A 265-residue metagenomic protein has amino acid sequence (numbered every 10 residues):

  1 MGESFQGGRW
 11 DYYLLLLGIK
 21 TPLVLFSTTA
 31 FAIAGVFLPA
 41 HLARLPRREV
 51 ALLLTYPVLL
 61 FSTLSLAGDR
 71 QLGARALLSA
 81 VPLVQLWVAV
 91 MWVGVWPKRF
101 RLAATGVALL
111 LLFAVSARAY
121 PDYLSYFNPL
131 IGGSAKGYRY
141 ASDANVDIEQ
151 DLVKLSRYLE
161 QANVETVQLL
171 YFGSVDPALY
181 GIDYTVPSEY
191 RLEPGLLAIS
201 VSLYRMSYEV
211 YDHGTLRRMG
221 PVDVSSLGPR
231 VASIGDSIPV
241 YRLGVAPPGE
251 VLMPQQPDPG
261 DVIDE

Functional and structural regions predicted by a protein language model:
M1-T28, E149-Y158: Membrane-lumen/periplasm interface segments of multi-pass, membrane-embedded glycan/lipid transferases
E3, L17, P39-L42, Y56-G73 (+1 more regions): Transmembrane-helix signature of polytopic, lipid-linked glycan biosynthesis machinery
Y13-T29, T63, R70-V95, Y241: Hydrophobic/aromatic-rich transmembrane helices and adjacent perimembrane loops
T21-L45: Hydrophobic, aromatic-rich transmembrane alpha-helices and their immediate juxtamembrane boundary segments
T28, L53-L60, A104, A108-L111: Hydrophobic alpha-helical transmembrane segments of polytopic
R44-A51, G94-L109: Membrane-interfacial entry segments at the cytosolic side of transmembrane helices
S65-A67, M91, A104-V146: Transmembrane alpha-helical segments
I131-E265: C-terminal luminal/periplasmic domains and tails of membrane-associated envelope-modifying transferases
